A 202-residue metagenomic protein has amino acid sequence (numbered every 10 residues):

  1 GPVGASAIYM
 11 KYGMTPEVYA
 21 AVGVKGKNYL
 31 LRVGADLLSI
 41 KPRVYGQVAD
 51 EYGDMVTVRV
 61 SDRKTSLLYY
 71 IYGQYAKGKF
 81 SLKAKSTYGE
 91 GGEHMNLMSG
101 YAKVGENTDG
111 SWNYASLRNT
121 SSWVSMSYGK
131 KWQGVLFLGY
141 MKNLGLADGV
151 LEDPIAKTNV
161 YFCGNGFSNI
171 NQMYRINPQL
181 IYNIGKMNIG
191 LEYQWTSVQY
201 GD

Functional and structural regions predicted by a protein language model:
G1-G23, Y52, M98-S111: Surface-exposed coil loops of outer-membrane beta-barrel proteins
P2-G4, P42, G145-L146, V198-G201: Short active-site-adjacent structural elements
A20-V24, I71-Y75, S122-Y128, P178-Y182 (+2 more regions): Residues on the lipid-exposed face of transmembrane beta-strands in outer-membrane beta-barrel proteins
V24, S86-Y88, L138, Y182 (+1 more regions): Broad hydrophobic/π-residue packing in well-ordered secondary structure
K27-I170, Y174: Detector for outer-membrane/organellar transmembrane beta-barrel domains, recognizing the amphipathic beta-strand
F167-D202: C-terminal amphipathic "assembly/sorting" segment characterized by alternating charged and hydrophobic residues
